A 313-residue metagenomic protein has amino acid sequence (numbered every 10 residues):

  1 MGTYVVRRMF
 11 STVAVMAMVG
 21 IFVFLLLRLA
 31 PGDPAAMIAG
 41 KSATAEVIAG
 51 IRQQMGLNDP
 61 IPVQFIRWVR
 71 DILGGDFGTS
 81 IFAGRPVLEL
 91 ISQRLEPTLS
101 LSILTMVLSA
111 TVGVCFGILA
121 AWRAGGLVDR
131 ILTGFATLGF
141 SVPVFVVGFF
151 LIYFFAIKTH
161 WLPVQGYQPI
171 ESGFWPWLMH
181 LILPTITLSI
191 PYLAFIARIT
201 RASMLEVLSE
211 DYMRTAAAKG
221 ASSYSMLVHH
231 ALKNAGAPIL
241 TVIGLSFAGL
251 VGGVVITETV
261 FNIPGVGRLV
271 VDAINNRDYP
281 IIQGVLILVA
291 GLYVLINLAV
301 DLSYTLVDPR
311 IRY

Functional and structural regions predicted by a protein language model:
G2-Y4, V13, E89, Q93-V128 (+2 more regions): Alpha-helical transmembrane segments of integral membrane proteins, especially multi-pass inner/plasma-membrane
M9, I51, I61-F77, V87 (+7 more regions): Hydrophobic alpha-helical segments of integral membrane proteins, encompassing both true transmembrane helices
V15-I66, A83, T159-H180: Hydrophobic alpha-helical transmembrane segments of membrane transport/permease proteins and related membrane-embedded
M16, G20, F24-L29, F145 (+3 more regions): Membrane-embedded alpha-helical segments of multi-pass transporters/permeases
M16-I21, L138-F150, I243-A248: Hydrophobic alpha-helical membrane-insertion segments
V23, L27, P31, A35 (+7 more regions): Membrane-water interface at transmembrane helix exits
N58-V114: An internal, D/E-rich "acidic patch" concept
G84, T133-R198: Membrane-water interface segments at transmembrane-helix boundaries in multipass membrane proteins
